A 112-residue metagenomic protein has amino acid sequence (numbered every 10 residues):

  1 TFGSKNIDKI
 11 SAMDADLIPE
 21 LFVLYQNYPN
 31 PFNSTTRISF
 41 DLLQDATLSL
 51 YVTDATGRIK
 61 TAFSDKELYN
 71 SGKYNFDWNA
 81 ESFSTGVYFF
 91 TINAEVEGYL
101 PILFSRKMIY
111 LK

Functional and structural regions predicted by a protein language model:
T1-N6: Surface beta-loop-beta hairpin patches that serve as ligand-binding interfaces in beta-rich domains
K9-Y28, F32-V52, N75-W78, N93-Y99: Glycine-centered coil/turn sites that cap beta-strands in beta-rich domains
A12, E81-K112: C-terminal tail/sorting-segment detector
N27, V52-K60, Y88: Short, glycine-anchored, charge-dense loop/turn motifs used at functional sites
L42, L68, A80-F83: Residue-level recognition of secondary-structure-to-loop junctions
T56-I59, K73, Y99-L100: Residue-level signal for well-ordered, solvent-exposed loop/turn and beta-edge residues enriched in charged/polar side
K60-Y69: Solvent-exposed serine/threonine-rich low-complexity stretches and specific carbohydrate-binding patches
N70-Y74, S84-V87: A glycine-anchored, Pro-Gly-centered beta-turn/N-cap motif
